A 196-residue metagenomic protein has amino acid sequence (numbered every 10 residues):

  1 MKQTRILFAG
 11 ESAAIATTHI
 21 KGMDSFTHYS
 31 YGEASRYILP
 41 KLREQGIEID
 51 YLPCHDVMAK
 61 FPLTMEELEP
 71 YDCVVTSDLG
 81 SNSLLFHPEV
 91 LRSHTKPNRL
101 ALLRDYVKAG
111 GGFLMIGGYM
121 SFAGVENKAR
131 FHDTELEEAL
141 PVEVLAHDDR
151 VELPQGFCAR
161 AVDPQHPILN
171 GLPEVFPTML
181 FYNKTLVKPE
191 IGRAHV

Functional and structural regions predicted by a protein language model:
K2, E11-I20, S35, K108 (+1 more regions): An acidic, glycine-rich "communication" segment
L7, M23-R130: Helical hinge/lid and interdomain linker segments adjacent to catalytic or ligand-binding clefts that mediate domain
